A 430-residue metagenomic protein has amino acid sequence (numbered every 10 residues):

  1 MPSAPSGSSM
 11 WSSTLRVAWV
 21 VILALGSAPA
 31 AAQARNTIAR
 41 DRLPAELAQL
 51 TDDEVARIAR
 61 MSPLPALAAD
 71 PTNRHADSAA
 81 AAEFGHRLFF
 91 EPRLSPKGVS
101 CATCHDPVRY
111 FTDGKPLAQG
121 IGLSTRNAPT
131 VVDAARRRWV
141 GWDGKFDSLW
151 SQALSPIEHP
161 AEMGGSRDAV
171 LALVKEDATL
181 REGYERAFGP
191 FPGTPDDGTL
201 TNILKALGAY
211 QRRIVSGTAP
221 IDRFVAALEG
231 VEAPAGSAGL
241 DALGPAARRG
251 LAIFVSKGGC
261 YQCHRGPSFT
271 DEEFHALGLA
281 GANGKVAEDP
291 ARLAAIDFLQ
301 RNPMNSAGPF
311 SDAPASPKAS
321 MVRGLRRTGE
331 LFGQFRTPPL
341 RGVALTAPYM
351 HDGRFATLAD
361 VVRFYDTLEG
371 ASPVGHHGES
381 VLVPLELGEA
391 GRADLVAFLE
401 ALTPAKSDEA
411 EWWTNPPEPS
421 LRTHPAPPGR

Functional and structural regions predicted by a protein language model:
P2-S3, S8: Extreme N-terminal basic, low-complexity initiation segments that serve as generic localization/processing leaders
P5, S13-L15, W19, P29-R430: Periplasmic c-type cytochrome electron-transfer domains
L23-S27: Hydrophobic core
